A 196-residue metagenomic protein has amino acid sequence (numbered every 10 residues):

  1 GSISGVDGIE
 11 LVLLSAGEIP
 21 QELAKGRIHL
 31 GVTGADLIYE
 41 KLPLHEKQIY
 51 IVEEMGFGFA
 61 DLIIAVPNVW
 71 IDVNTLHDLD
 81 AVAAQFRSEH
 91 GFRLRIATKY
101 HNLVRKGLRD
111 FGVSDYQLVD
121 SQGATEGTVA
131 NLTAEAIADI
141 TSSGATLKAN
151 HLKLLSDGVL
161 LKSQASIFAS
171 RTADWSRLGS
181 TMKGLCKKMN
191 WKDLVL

Functional and structural regions predicted by a protein language model:
G1-L196: Domain-level signature for soluble enzymes in the chorismate/prephenate branch of the shikimate pathway
